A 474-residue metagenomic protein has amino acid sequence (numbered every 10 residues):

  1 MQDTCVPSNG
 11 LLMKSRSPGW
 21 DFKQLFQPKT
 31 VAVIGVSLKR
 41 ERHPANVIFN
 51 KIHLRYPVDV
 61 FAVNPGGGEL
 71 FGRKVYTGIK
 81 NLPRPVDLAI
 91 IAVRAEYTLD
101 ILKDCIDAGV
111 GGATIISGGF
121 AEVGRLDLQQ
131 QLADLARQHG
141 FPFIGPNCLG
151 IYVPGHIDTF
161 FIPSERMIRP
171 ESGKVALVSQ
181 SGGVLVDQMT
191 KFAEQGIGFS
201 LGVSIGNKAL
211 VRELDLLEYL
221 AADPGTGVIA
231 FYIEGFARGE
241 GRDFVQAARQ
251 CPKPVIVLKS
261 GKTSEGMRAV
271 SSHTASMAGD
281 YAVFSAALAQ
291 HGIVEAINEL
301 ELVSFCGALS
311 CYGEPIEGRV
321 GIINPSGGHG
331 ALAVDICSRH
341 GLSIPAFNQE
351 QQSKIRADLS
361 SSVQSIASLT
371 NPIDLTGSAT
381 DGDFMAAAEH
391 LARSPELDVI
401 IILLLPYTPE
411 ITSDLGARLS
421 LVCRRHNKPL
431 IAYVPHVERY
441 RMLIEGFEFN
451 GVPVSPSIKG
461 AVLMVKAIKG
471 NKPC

Functional and structural regions predicted by a protein language model:
D3-C474: Catalytic-core regions of core metabolic enzymes, especially those transforming organic acids/acyl-group intermediates
